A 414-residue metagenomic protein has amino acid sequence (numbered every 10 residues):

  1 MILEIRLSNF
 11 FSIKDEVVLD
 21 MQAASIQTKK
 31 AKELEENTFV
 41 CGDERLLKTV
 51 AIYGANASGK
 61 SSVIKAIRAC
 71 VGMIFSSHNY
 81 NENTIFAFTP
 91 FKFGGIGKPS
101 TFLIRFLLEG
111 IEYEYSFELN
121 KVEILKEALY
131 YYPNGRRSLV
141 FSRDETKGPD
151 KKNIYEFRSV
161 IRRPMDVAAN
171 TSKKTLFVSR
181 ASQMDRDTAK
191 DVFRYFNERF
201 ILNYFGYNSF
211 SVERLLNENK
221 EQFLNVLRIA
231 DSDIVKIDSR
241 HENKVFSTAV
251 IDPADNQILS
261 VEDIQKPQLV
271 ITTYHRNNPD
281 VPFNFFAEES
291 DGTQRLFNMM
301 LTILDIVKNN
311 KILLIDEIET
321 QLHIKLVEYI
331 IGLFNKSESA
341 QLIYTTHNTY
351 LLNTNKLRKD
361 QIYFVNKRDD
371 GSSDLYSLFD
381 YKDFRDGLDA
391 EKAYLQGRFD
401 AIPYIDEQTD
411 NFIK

Functional and structural regions predicted by a protein language model:
I2-A69: Pre-Walker A-like glycine/lysine-rich segment at the N-terminus of P-loop NTPase domains
E4, Y329-K414: C-terminal lobe/lid and adjacent interdomain/linker elements of RecA-like ASCE P-loop ATPase modules
F10, E317-L322, T349: Conserved Walker B
E35-A51, A55, I64-I124: Conserved P-loop NTP-binding catalytic core
T49-Y53, P253-L304, I312, I318-L322: Conserved ABC ATPase signature
I96-G97, L108-G110, L304-V307, F334-E338 (+1 more regions): Conserved catalytic network of the ASCE P-loop NTPase/AAA+ motor domain
E114-F246: Electropositive, glycine-dotted interaction segments that contact anionic polymers or phosphate-rich ligands
H323-E328: Short alpha-helix of the ABC ATPase nucleotide-binding domain corresponding to the H-loop/switch region
